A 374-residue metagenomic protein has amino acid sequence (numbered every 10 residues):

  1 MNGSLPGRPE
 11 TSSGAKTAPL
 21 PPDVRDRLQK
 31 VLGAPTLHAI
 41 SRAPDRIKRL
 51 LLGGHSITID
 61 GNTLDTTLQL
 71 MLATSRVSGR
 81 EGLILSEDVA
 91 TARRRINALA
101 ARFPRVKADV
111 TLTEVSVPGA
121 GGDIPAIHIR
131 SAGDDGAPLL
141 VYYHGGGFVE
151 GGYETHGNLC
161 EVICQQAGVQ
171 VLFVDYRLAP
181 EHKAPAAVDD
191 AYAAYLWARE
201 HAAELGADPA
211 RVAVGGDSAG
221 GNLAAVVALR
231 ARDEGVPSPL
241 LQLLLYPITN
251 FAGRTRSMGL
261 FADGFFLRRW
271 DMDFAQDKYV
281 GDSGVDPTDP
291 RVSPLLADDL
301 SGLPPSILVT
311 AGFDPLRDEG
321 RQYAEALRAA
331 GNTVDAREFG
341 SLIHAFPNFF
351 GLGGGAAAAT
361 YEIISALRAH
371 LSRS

Functional and structural regions predicted by a protein language model:
N2-D123, H128, S372-R373: A glycine/proline-hinged amphipathic helix-loop "lid/cap" segment that gates access to hydrophobic ligand pockets
G7, G14-L20, V24-R27, P35-S41 (+2 more regions): Alpha/beta-hydrolase superfamily serine-hydrolase fold, recognizing
